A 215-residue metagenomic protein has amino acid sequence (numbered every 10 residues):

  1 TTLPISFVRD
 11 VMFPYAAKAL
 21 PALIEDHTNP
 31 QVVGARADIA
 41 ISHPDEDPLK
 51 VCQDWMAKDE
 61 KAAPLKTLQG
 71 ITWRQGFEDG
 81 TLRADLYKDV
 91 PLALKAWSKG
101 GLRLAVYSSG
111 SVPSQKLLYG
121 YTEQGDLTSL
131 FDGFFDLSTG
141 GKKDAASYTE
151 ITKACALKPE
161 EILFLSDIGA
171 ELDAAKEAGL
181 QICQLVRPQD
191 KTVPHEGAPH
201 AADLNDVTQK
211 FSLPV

Functional and structural regions predicted by a protein language model:
T2-S6, P113-K116, L172-D173, K191-V193: Short catalytic/ligand-binding loop motif for oxyanion handling, primarily in non-cytosolic enzymes, centered on
P4, A105-S108, F164: A structural signal for short, well-ordered beta-strand segments and their strand-loop junctions that often border
I5-W55: Conserved phosphoryl-transfer catalytic core
V8-F13, Y121-E123, L180: Short secondary-structure boundary/capping segments
I41-K88: Metal-dependent phosphoesterase signature
D79-T122: Substrate-recognition element of Asp-dependent hydrolases with the DxDx(T/V) motif
L104-A154: Extended hydrophobic/aromatic segments used for targeting, binding, or gating
D132-V215: Asp-based, Mg2+/Mn2+-dependent phosphohydrolase catalytic module
